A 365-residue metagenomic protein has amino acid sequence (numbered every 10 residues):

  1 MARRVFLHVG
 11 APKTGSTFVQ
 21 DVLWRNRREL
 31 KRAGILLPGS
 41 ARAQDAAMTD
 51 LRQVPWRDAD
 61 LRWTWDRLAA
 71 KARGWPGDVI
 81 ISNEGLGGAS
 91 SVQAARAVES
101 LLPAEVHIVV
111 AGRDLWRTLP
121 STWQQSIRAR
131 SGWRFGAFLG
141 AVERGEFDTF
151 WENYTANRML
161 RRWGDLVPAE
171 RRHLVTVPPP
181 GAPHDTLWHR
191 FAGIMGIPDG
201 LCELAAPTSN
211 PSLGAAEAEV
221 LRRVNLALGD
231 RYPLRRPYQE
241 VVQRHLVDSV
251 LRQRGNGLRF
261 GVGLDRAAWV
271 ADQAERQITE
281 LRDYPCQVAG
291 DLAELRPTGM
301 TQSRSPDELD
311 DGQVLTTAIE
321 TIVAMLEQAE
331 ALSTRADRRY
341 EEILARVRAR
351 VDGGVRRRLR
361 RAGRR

Functional and structural regions predicted by a protein language model:
M1-R365: Anion-recognition interface
